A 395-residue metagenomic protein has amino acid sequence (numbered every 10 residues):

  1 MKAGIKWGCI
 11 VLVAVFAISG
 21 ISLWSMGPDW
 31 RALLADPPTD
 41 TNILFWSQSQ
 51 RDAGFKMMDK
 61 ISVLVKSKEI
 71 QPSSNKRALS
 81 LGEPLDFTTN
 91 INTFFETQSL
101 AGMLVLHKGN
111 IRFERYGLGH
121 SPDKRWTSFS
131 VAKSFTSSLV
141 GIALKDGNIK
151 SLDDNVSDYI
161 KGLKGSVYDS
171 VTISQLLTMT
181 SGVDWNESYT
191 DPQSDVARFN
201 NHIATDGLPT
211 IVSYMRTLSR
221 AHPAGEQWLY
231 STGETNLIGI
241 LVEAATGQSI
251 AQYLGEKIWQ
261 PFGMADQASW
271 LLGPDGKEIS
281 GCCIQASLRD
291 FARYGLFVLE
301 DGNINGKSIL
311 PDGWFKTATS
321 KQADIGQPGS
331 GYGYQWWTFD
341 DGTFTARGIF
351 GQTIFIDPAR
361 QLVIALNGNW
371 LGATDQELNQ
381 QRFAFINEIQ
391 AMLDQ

Functional and structural regions predicted by a protein language model:
K2-S121, I149, T178, S213-R216 (+2 more regions): N-terminal leader/targeting segments and the immediately adjacent pre-domain N-terminus
F94-G102, L118-G162, V167-V171, P223-Y230 (+1 more regions): Short active-site loop at a secondary-structure junction that contains or immediately precedes the catalytic residue(s)
G109, T127-L152, L176, I238-V242 (+1 more regions): Active-site SXXK
G117-L118, F350, N369: Residue-level structural signal for beta-strand termini and adjacent loop
P122-D123, T190, A197-D275: Catalytic-site signature segments of enzymes, centered on catalytic residues
D146-D184, T217, A244-C282, A286: Active-site helix/loop module of the DD-peptidase/beta-lactamase fold, centered on the serine-lysine SxxK catalytic
E234-L241, C282-N303, Q352-G368: Active-site-proximal alpha-helical segments within enzyme catalytic domains
A265-A268, F315-A365: Active-site Gly/Thr loop motif
